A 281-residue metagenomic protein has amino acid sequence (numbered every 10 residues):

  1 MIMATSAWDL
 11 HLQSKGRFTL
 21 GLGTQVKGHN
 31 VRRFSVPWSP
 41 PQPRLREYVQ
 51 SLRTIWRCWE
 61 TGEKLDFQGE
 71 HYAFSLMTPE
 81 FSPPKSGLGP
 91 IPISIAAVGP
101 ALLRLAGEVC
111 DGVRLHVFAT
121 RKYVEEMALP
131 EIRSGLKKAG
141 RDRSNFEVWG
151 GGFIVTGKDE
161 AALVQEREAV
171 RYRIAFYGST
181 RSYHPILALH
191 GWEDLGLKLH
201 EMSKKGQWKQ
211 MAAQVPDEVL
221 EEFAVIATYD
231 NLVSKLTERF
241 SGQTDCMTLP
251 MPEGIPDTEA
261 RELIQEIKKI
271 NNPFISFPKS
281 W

Functional and structural regions predicted by a protein language model:
M1-W281: Active-site-adjacent structural elements that line small-molecule/cofactor binding pockets in enzymes
